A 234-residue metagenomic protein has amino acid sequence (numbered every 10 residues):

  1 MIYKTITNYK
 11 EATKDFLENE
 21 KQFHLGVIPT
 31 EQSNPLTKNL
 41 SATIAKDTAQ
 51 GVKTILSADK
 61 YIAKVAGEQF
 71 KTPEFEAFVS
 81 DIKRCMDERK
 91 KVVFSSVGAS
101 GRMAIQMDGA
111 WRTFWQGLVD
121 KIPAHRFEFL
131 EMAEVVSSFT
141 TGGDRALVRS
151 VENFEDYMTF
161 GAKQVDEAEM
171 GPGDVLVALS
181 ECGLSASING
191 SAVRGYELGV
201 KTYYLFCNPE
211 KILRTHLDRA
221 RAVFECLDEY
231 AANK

Functional and structural regions predicted by a protein language model:
M1-K234: Conserved N-terminal alpha-helical segment that immediately precedes and caps sugar-phosphate-binding
